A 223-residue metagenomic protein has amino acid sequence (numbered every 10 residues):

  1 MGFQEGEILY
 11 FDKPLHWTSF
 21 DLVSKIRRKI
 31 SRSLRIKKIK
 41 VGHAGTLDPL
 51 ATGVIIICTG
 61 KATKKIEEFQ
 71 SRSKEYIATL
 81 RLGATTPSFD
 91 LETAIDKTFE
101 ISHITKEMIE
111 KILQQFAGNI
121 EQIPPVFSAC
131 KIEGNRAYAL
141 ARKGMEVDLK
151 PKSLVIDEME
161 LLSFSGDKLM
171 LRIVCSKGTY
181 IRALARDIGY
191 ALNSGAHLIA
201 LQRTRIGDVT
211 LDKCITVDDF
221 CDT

Functional and structural regions predicted by a protein language model:
M1-T223: Catalytic/RNA-binding core of pseudouridine synthases
